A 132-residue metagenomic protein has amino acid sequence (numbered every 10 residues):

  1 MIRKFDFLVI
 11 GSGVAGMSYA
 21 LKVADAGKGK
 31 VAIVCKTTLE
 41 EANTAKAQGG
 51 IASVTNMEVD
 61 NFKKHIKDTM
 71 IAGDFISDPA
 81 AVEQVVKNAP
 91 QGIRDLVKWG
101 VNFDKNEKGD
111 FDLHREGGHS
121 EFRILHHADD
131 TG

Functional and structural regions predicted by a protein language model:
I2-F5: Core beta-strand elements of the Rossmann-like FAD/NAD(P) dinucleotide-binding domain in flavoenzyme oxidoreductases
F7-I33: N-terminal Rossmann-like FAD-binding beta1-loop-alpha1 element of flavoenzymes
K30, C35-G132: Conserved N-terminal/central alpha/beta ligand/cofactor-binding core
